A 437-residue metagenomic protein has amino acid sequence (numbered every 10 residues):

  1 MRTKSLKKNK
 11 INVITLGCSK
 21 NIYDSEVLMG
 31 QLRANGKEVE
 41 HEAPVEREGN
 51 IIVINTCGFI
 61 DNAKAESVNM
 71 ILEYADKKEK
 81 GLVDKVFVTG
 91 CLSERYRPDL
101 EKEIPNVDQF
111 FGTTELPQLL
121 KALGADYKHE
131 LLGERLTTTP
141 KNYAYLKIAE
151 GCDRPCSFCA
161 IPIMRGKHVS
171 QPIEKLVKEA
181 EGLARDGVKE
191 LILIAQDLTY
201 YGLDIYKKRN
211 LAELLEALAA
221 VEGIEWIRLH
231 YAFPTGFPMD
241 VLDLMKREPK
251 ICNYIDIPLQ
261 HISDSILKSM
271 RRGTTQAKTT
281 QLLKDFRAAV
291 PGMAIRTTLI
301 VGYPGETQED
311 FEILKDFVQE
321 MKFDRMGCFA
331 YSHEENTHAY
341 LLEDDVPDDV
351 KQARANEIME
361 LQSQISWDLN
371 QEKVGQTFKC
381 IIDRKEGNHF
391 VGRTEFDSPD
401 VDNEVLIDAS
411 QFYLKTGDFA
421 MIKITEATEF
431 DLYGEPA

Functional and structural regions predicted by a protein language model:
M1-Y201, D240, I251, I255 (+5 more regions): Proteins enriched for Cys/Gly/acidic motifs involved in redox and nucleic-acid/cofactor modification
L16, P155, C159-G166, W226-T235 (+4 more regions): Conserved strand-turn element in the central/C-terminal portion of the radical SAM core barrel that lines
C18, G202-G223, M270, H333-Q364: Radical SAM enzyme [4Fe-4S]-AdoMet core and its adjacent flexible, acidic and glycine-rich loops/tails across
G58-A63, V188-E213, A217, V221 (+3 more regions): Conserved glycine-rich "GG(E/T)P / GGGxP" loop and the immediately following alpha-helix in the radical SAM core
L176, L193, L229, I257 (+6 more regions): Conserved, mostly hydrophobic/aromatic
R185, A212-E213, A220-I227, P238-L299: Radical SAM/AdoMet-radical enzyme domain recognition
Y206-A219, M239-N253, E306-F323, D348-A353 (+1 more regions): Short, electropositive alpha-helical surface patch
L341-A437: Terminal RNA-binding accessory module
